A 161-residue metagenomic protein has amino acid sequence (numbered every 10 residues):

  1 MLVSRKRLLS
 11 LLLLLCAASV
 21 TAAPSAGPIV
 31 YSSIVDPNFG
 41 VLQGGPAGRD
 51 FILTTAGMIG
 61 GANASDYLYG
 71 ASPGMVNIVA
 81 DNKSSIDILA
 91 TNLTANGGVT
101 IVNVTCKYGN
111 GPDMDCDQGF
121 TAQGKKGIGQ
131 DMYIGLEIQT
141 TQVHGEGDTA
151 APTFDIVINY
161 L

Functional and structural regions predicted by a protein language model:
M1-S10: Bacterial N-terminal signal peptides that target proteins for export
S10-S19: Bacterial N-terminal signal peptides
A22-A95, Q123-L161: N-terminal small/polar-rich segments of proteins
S84-G119: Surface-exposed binding patches on compact interaction domains or structured appendages
